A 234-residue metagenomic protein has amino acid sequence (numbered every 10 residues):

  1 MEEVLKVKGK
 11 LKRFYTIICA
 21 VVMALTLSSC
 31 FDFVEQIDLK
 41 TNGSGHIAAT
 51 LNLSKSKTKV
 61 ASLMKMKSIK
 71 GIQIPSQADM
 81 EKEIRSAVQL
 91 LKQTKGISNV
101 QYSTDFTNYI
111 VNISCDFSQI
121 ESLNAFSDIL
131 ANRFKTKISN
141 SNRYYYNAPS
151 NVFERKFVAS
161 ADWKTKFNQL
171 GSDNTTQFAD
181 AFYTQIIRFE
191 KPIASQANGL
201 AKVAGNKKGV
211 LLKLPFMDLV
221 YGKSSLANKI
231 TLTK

Functional and structural regions predicted by a protein language model:
M1-R13: N-terminal secretory signal peptides that target proteins for export/translocation
K12-A20: Sec-dependent signal peptide recognition, specifically the positively charged N-region followed immediately by
T26-S29: C-terminal motif of bacterial Sec signal peptides marking the signal peptidase cleavage site
F31-K92: Start-of-domain marker
R85-K234: Mature, soluble, non-transmembrane domains
